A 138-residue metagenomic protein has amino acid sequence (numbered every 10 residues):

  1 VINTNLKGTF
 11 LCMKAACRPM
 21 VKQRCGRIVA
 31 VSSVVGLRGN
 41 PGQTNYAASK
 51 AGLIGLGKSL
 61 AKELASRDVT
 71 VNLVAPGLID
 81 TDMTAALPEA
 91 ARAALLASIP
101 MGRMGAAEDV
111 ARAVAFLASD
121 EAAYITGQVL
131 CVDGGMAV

Functional and structural regions predicted by a protein language model:
V1-F10, C25, V29, Y46 (+2 more regions): Catalytic Tyr-X3-Lys loop
M13, S49, G57: Active-site helix of classical SDR
R18, K62-S66, A123: Alpha-helical segment proximal to the catalytic Tyr-Lys
V21-K22, L64-S66, I79, A118: A short hydrophobic alpha-helix cap/turn motif
C25, R103-V132, A137: C-terminal substrate-recognition "lid" of short-chain dehydrogenase/reductases
S33: Residue(s) in the substrate-gating loop at a strand-loop-helix junction that position the organic substrate next
L37, I54, A75-A85: Short, flexible catalytic-loop segment of classical short-chain dehydrogenase/reductase
R38-T44, S66-R67, G102, D120: Active-site loop immediately N-terminal to the catalytic Tyr-X3-Lys motif of short-chain dehydrogenase/reductase
